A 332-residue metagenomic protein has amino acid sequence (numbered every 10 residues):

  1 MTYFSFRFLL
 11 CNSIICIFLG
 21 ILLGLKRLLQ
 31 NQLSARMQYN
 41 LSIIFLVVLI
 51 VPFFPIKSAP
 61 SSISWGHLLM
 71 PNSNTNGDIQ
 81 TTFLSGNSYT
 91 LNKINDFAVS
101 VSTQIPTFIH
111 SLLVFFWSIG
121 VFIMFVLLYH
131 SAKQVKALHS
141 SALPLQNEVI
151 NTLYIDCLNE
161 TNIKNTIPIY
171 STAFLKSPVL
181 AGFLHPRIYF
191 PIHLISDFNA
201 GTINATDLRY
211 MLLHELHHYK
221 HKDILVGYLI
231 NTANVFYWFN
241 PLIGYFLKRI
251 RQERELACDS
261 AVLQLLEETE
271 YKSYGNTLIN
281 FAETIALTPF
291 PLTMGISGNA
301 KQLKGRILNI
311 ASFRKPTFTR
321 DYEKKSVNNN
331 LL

Functional and structural regions predicted by a protein language model:
M1-I123, S140, N159-T166, L303: Hydrophobic membrane-embedded segments
T2-S5, N31, I94-H130, E268 (+1 more regions): Cytosolic-facing loops and C-terminal tails of multi-pass membrane proteins
L25, L29, L33, H217 (+3 more regions): Juxtamembrane interface helices immediately C-terminal to a transmembrane segment
Q32-S34, I56, F97-T202: Juxtamembrane/interface helices at transmembrane-helix boundaries
L49, F54, I188, L229-G244: Hydrophobic, aromatic-rich membrane-embedded alpha-helical segments
P55, L145-D156, E160-K164, K220-H221 (+3 more regions): Short helix/loop segments within enzyme catalytic domains that coordinate or immediately flank catalytic cofactors
T206-I230, E255-D259: Active-site recognition of the HExxH zinc-binding catalytic motif
